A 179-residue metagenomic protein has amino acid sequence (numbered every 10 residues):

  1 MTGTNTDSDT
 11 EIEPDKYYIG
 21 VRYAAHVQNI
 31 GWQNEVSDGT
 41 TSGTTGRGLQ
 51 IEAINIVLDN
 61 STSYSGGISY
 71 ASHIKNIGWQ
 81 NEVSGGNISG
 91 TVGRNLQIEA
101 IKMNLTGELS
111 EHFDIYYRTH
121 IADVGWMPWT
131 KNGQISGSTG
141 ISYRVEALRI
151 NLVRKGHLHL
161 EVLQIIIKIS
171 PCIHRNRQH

Functional and structural regions predicted by a protein language model:
M1-H179: Lectin-type carbohydrate-recognition ectodomains
